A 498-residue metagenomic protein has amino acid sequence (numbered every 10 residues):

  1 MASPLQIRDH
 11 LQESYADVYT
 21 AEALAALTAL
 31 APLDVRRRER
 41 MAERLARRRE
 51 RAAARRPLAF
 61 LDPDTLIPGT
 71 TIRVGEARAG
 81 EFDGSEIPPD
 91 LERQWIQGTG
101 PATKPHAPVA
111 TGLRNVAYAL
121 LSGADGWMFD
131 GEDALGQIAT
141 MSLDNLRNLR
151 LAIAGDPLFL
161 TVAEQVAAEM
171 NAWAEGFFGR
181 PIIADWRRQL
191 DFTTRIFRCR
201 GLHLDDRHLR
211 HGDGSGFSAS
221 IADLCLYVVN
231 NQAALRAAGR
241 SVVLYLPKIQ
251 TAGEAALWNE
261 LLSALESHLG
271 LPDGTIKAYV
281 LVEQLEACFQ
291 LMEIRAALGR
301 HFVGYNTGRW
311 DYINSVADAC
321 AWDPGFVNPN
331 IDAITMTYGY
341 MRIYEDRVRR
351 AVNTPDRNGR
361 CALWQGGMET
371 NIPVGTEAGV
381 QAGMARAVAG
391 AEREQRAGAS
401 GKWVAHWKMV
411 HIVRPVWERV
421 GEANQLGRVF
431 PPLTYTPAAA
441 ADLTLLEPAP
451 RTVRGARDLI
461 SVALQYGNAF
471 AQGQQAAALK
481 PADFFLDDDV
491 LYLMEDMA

Functional and structural regions predicted by a protein language model:
S3-L33, R40, A52, R56-F82 (+2 more regions): Conserved alpha/beta-domain cores
R49: Catalytic domains of riboflavin
